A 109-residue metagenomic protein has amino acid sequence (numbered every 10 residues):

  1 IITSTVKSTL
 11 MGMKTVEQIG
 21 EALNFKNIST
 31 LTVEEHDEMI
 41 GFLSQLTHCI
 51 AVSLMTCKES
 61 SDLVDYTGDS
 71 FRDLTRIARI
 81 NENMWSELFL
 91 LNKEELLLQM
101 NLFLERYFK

Functional and structural regions predicted by a protein language model:
I1-I77: Internal alpha-helical scaffold of NAD(P)-dependent oxidoreductase catalytic cores
D62-K109: Interdomain hinge/lid region at the active-site interface of Rossmann-like NAD(P)-dependent oxidoreductases
